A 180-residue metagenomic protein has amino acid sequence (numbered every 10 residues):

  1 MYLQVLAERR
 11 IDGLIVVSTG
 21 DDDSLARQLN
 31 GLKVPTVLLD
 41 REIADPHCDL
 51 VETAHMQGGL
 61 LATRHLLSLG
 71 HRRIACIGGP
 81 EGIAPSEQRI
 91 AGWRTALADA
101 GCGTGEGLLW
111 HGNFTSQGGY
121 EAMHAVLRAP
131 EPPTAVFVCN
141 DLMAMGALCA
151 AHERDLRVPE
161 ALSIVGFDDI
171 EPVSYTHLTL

Functional and structural regions predicted by a protein language model:
A7, G13, D23, N30-L38 (+1 more regions): Bacterial carbohydrate/catabolite-sensing allosteric modules
